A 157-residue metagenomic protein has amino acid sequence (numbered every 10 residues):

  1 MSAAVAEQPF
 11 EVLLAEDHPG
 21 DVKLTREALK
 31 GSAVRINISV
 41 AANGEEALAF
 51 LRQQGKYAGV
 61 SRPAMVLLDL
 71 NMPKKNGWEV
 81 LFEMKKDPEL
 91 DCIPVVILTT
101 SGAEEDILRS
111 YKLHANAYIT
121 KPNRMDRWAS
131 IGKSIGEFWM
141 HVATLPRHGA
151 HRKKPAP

Functional and structural regions predicted by a protein language model:
M1-L13, P19-S39, E45-L48, R52 (+3 more regions): Non-catalytic signal-transmission and effector/linker regions of two-component phosphorelay proteins
E16-D17, K86, L98-G102, P122: Conserved active-site segment of CheY-like receiver
A33, G55-S61, K85-C92, L113: Conserved phosphotransfer cores of two-component systems
L68-D69, T99: Active-site residues of response regulator receiver
L70-K74: Receiver (REC) domain active-site loop signature in two-component systems and cognate sites in sensor histidine kinases
N116: Short, glycine/charged-rich "phosphate-handling" switch motifs in NTP-dependent and phosphotransfer domains
